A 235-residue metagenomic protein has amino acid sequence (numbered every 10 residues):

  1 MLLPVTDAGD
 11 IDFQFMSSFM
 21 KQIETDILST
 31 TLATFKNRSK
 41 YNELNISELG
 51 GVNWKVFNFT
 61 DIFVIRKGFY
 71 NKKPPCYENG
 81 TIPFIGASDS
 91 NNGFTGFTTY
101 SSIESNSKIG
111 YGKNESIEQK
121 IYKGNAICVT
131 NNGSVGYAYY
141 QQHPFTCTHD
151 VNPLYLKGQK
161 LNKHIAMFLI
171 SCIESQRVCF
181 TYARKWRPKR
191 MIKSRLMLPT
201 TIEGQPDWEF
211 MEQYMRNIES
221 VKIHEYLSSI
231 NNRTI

Functional and structural regions predicted by a protein language model:
M1, D61-R195: DNA target-recognition domains and sequence-specific DNA-contacting regions of bacterial/archaeal
M1-V5, S194-T200, M215: An amphipathic, hydrophobic-aromatic interaction surface with interspersed Lys/Arg that forms lipid/phosphate-bearing
T6-G93, I202-I235: Non-catalytic DNA-recognition/assembly elements of restriction-modification systems
